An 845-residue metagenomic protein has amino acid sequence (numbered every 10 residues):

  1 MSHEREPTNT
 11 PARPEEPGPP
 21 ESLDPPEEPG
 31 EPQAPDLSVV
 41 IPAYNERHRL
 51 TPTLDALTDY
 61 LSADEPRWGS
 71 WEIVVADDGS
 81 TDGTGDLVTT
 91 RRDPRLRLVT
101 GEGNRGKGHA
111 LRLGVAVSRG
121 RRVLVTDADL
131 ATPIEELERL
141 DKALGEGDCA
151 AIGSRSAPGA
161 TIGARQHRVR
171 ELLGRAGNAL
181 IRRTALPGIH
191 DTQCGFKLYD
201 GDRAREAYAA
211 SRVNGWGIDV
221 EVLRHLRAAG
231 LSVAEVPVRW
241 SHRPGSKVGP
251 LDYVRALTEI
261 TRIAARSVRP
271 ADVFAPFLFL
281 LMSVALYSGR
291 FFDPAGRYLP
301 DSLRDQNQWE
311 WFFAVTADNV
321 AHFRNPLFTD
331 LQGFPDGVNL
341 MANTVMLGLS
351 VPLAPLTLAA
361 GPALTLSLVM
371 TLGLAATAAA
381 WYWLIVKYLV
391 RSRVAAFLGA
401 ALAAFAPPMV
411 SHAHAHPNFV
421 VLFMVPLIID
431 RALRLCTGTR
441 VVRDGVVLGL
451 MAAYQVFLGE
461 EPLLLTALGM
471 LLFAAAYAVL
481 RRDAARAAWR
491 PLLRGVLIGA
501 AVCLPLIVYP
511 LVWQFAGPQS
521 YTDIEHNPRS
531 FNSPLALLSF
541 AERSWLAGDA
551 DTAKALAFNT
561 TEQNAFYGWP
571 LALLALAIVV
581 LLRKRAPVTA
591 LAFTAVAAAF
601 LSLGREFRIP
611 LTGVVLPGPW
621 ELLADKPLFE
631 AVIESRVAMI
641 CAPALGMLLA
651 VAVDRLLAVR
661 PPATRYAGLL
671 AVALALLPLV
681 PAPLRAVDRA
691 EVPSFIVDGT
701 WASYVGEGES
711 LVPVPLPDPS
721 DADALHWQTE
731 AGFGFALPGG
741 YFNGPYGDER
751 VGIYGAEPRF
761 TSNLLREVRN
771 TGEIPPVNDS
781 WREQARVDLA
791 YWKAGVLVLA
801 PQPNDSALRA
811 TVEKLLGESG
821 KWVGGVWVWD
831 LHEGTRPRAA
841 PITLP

Functional and structural regions predicted by a protein language model:
R67-V74, G85-V117: Conserved donor nucleotide-binding strand/loop of the catalytic core
D77-D86, L130: A conserved acidic beta->alpha catalytic loop
G101-V117, R122-V125, I134-W216, H242-L251: Acceptor/aglycone-binding surface of glycosyltransferases and processive sugar-polymer synthases
F279-M282, M370-Y388, R393-L480, G495-L511 (+2 more regions): Membrane-embedded helix bundles of polyisoprenyl
M282-T377, P407-L422, P534-T552, L611-E621: Membrane-interface coil-to-helix junctions
L303-N319, L492-G495, G499-V579, L628-A638 (+1 more regions): Periplasmic/ER-lumenal interhelical loops and adjacent helix-loop junctions in multi-pass membrane proteins
R482-R494, A575-P617, V659-R665: Membrane-interface helix-loop-helix junctions at transmembrane boundaries of multi-pass membrane enzymes, predominantly
H526, A673-P845: Extracytoplasmic
